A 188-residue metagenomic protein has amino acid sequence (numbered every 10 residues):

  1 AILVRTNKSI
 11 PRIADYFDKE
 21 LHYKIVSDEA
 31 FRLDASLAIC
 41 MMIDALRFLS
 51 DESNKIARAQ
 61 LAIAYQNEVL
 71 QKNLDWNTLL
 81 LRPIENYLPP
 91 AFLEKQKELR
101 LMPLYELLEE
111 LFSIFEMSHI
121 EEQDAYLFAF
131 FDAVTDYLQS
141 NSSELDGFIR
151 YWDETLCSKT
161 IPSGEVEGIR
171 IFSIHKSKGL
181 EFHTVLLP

Functional and structural regions predicted by a protein language model:
A1-I56, E116-S118, A125-S158, P162 (+1 more regions): Conserved motor-region signature of P-loop NTPase helicases/translocases
I2, P83-Y87, L93: Conserved helicase motor core of P-loop NTPases
F17-I25, A59-Q60, V69, N86-A91 (+2 more regions): Short acidic (Asp/Glu) and glycine-rich catalytic loops that position anionic groups and cofactors
S36-L37, K55, E68-Q71, R100-M102 (+1 more regions): Helicase-core coupling region on the C-terminal RecA-like lobe
C40-R82: Metal-dependent DNA phosphodiester-chemistry modules and their immediately adjacent helices/loops in DNA-processing
K72-L74, T78-E85, Y105, S163-I169: C-terminal accessory regions
Q96, R100, H119, S163: Residue-level marker of regulatory loop/turn positions in helix-turn-helix DNA-binding domains and in histidine
E110, V185-P188: Short Ser/Thr-interspersed hydrophobic loop/turn segments at strand-loop and sheet-helix junctions that line or gate
